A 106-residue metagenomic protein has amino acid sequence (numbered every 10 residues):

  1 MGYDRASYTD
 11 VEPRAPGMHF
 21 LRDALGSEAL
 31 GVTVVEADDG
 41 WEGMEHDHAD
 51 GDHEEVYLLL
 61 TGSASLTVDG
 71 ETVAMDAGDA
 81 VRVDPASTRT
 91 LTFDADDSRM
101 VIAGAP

Functional and structural regions predicted by a protein language model:
M1-G31, D38-D39, M44: A short, N-terminal "cap"/entry segment at the start of jelly-roll beta-barrel domains of the cupin/DSBH fold
D23, D39, A77, P85 (+1 more regions): Active-site donor-binding loop signature of nucleotide-sugar glycosyltransferases
G26-E28, T67-E71, D94: Short strand-coil-strand connectors
A29-G31, H53, D97: A structure-centric signal for secondary-structure junctions around beta-strands
T33-V35, D79: Hydrophobic/aromatic beta-strand elements that line small-molecule binding cavities or substrate pockets in beta-rich
V35-A37, A49-L66: Short, conserved beta-strand element in jelly-roll/cupin
D69-A86: Short acidic-glycine-tyrosine-enriched beta hairpin
P85-P106: Ligand-binding loop in jelly-roll beta-barrel domains
